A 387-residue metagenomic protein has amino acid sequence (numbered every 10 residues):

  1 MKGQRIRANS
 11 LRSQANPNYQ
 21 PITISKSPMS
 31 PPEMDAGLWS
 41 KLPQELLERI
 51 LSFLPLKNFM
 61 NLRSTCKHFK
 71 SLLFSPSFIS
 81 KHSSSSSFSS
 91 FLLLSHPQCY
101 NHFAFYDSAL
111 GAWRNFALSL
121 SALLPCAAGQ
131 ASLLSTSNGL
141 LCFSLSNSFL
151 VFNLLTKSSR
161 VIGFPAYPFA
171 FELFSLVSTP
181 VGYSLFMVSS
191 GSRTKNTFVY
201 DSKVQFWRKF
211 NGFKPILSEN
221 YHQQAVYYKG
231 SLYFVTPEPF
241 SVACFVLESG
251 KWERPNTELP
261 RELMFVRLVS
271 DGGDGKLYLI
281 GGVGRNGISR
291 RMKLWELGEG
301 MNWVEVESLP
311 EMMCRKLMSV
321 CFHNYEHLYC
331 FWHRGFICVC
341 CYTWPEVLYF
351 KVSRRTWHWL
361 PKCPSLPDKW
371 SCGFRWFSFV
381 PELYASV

Functional and structural regions predicted by a protein language model:
M1-V387: Short, conserved recognition motifs on repeat-domain binding surfaces
